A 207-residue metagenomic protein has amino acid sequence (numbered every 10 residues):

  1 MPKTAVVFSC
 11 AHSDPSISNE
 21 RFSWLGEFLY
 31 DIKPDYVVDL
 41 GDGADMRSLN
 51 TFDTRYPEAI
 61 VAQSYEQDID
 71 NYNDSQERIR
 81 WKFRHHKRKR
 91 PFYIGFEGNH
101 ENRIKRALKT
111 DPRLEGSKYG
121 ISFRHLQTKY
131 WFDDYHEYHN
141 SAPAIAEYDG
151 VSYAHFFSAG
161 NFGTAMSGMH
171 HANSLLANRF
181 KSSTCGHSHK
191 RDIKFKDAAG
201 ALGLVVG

Functional and structural regions predicted by a protein language model:
M1-E77: N-terminal active-site segment of His-dependent metallophosphoesterases
M1-V6, I145-S152: Beta-strand-turn-beta hairpins that frame and shape the catalytic cleft of phosphate-ester-processing enzymes
V7, Y36-L40, F92-E97, Y153-H155 (+1 more regions): A structural signal for short, well-ordered beta-strand segments and their strand-loop junctions that often border
H12-S16, A44-L49, N99-I104, G160-F162 (+1 more regions): Active-site environment of divalent metal-dependent phosphoester hydrolases
S23-G26, W81, H139-S141, S167-N173: A generic local structural motif
I32, H85-R88, S174-N178: Short, conserved loop/helix-junction motifs that constitute active-site signature segments in enzyme catalytic cores
L49-H139: Active-site neighborhood of divalent metal-dependent phosphoester bond hydrolases
V151-G207: Conserved beta-sheet core of the metallophosphoesterase superfamily
